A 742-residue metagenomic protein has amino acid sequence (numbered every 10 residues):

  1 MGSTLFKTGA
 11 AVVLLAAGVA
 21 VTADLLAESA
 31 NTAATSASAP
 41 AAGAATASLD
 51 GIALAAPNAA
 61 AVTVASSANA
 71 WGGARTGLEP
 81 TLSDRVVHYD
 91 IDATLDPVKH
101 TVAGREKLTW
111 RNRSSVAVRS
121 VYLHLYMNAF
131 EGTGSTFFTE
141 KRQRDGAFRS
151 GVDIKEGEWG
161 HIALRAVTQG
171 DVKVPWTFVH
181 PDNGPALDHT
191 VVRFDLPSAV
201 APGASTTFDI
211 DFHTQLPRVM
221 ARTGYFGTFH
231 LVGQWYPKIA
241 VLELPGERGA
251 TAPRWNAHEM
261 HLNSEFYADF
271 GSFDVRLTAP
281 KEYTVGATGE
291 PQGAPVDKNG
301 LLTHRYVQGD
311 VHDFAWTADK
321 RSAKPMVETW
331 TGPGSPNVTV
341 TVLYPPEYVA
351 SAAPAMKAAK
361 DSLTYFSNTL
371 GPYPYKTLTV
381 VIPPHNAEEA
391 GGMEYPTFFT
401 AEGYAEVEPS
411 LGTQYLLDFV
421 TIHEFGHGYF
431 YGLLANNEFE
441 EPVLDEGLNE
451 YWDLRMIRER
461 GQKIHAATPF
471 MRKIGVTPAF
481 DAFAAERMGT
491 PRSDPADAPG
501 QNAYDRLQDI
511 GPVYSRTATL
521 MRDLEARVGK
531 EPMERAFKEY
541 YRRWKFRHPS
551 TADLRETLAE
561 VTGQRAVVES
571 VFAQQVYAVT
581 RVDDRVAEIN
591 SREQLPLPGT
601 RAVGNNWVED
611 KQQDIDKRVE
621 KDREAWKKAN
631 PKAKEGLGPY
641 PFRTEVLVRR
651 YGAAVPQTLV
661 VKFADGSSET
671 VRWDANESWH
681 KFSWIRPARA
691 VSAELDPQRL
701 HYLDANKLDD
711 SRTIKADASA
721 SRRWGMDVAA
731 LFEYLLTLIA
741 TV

Functional and structural regions predicted by a protein language model:
A20-A103, I589, W607-V608, Q612: N-terminal, polar/Ser/Thr-rich
G51, T101, R111, V118 (+3 more regions): A surface-exposed beta-strand-loop module
A117, Y348, I510-T600, D610: Amphipathic alpha-helical substructures
T133-A147, H213-F273, L700-T741: Glycine/proline-rich low-complexity spacer/linker segments in large multi-domain proteins
I239-W255, H261-I422, Y451, K463: Hydrophobic helix-coil surface modules that form long, contiguous segments used for peptide/substrate interaction
A287, Q564, V568, R581 (+1 more regions): Beta-strand-rich binding/interaction modules
K360, T364-Y365, E402-V476, F537-K538: Zinc-dependent metallopeptidase catalytic helix centered on the HExxH motif and its immediate flanking segment
E389, F398, E446-V528, W544-K545 (+1 more regions): Acidic/His/Gly-enriched intrinsically disordered linker/tail segments that often contain short helix/coil "MoRF-like"
